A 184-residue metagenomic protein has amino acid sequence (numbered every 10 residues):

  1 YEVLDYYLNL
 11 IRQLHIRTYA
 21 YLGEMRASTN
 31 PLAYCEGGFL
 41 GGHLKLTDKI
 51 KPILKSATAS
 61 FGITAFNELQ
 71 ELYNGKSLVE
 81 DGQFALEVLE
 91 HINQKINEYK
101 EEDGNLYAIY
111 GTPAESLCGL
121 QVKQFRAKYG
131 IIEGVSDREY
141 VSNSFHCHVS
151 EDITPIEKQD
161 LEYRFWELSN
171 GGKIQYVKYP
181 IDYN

Functional and structural regions predicted by a protein language model:
Y1-T64, E68-Y73, Y179-I181: Structured mid-domain segments that build the active-site/substrate or prosthetic-cofactor binding neighborhood
V3-Q13, S77-K95: Catalytic or ion-translocation cores adjacent to nucleophile or general acid/base/metal-coordination motifs in diverse
R17-Y34, E80-D81, I96-G111: Flexible, glycine/charged-enriched surface loops at secondary-structure junctions
C35-G42, L89-I96, L117-V122: Eukaryote-specific, cytoplasm-facing alpha-helical/coiled-coil scaffolding segments in long proteins
A59, Y107-G111, Q175-V177: Hydrophobic faces of well-ordered beta-strands that scaffold small-molecule active sites in alpha/beta enzyme cores
Q70-L78, T112-Q121: Active-site-proximal beta-alpha loop/turn segments in soluble metabolic enzymes
A114-G119, F125-N184: Catalytic alpha/beta core of large soluble enzyme barrels
